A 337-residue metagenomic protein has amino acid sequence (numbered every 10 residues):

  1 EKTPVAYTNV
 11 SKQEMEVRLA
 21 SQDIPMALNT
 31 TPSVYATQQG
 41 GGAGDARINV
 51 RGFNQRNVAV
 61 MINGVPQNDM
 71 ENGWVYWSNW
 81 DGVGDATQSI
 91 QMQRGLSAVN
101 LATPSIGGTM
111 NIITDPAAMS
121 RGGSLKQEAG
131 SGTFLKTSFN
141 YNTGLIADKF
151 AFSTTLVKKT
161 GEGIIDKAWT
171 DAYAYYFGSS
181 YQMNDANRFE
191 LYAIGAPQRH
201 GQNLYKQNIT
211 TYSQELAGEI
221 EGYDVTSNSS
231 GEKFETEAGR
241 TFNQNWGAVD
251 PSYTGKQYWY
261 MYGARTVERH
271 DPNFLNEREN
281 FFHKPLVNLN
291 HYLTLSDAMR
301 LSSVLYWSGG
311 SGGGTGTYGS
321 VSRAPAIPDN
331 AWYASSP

Functional and structural regions predicted by a protein language model:
E1-V17, R47: N-terminal periplasmic "start-of-domain" segments of outer-membrane beta-barrel proteins
P25-P66, Q88: Extracytoplasmic beta-strand/coil segments of soluble accessory domains associated with Gram-negative outer-membrane
G40-G42, A102, G130-T133, K167-D171 (+2 more regions): Short sequence motifs at beta-strands and strand-loop junctions characteristic of Gram-negative outer-membrane
R47, P66-R94, I113: Short acidic/polar hinge/loop motifs at secondary-structure boundaries that mediate gating or recognition
Q55, Q67, D115, G130-G132 (+4 more regions): Structural signature of outer-membrane beta-barrel domains
N72-G73, M92-R94, R121-S124, K159-E162 (+4 more regions): Extracytoplasmic loops and strand-loop junctions of Gram-negative outer membrane beta-barrel proteins
G122, A129-T160, I165-L204, T211-A248 (+2 more regions): Transmembrane beta-barrel wall of Gram-negative outer-membrane proteins
D271-G316: Outer-membrane beta-barrel transmembrane strands
